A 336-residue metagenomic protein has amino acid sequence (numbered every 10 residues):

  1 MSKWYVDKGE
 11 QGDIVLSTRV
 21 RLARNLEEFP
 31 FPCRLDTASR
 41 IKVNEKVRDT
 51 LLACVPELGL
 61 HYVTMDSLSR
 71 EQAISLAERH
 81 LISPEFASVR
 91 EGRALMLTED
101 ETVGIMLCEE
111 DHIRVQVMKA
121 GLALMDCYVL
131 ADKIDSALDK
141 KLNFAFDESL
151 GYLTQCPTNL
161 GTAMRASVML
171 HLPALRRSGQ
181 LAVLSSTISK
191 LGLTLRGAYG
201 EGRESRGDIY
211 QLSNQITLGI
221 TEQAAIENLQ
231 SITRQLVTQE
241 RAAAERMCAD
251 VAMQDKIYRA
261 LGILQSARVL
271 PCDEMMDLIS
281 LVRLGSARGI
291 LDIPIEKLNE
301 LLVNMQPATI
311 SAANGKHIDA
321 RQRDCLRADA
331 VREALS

Functional and structural regions predicted by a protein language model:
M1-S149, M164, S178, V183-S185 (+1 more regions): Long, Pro/Ser/Thr-rich low-complexity/intrinsically disordered regulatory tracts in eukaryotic proteins
G151-V168: Conserved phosphate/anionic-ligand binding catalytic regions in large, soluble enzymes, centered on
L172-R177: Short, surface-exposed ligand-recognition loops at beta-strand->loop->(often short) alpha-helix junctions that present
